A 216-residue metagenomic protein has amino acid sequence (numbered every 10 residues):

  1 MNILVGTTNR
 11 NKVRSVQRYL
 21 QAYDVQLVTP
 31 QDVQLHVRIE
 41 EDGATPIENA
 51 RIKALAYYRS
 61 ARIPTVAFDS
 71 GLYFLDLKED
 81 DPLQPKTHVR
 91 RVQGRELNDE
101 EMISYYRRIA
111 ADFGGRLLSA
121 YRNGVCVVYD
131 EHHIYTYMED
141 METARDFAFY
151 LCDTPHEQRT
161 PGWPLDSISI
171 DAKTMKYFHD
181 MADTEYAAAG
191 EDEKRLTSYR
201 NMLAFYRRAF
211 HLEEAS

Functional and structural regions predicted by a protein language model:
N2-L4, N11-Y19, Y23-S216: Anionic-ligand binding patches
